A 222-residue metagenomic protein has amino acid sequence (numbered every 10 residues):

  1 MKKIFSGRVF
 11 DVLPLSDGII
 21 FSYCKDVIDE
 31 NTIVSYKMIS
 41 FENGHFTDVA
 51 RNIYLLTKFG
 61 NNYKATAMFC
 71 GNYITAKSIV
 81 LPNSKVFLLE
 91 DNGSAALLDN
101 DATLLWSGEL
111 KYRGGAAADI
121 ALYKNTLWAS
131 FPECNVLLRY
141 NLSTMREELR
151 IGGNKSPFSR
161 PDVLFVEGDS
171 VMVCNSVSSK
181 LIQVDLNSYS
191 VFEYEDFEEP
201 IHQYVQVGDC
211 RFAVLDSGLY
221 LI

Functional and structural regions predicted by a protein language model:
M1-I4, Y63-C70, T103-Y112, R146-S156 (+1 more regions): A short beta-strand motif characteristic of beta-propeller blades
M1-K25: An edge-strand/N-cap motif at the start of beta-rich repeat modules
S6-L15, A50-G60, A65-L81, R113-K124 (+2 more regions): Repeated scaffold domains used in trafficking and secretory/extracellular systems, primarily beta-propellers
F21-E30, L88-N92, A129-N135, V173-V177 (+1 more regions): Conserved beta-strand positions in repeat-built beta-propeller and related beta-rich domains
S35-S40: Beta-propeller blade signature
F41-G44, N61, D99-A102, N141-M145 (+1 more regions): Short loop/turn segments that connect beta-strands within beta-propeller blades
A96, L138, K180-I182, Y220: WD40 beta-propeller blade core
M145, L149-E198: Intrinsically disordered, low-complexity segments enriched in Gly and acidic/Ser/Thr residues that form flexible
